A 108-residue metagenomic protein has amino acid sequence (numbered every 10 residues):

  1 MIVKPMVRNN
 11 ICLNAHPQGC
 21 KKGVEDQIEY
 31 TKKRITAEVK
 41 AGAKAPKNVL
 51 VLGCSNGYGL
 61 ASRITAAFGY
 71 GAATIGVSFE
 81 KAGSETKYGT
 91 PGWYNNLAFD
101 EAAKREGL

Functional and structural regions predicted by a protein language model:
M1-V51, K81-A82, E101-G107: Non-catalytic terminal and boundary segments that flank Rossmann-like NAD(P)-dependent oxidoreductase
I35, K40-F79: Canonical Rossmann dinucleotide-binding motif of NAD(H)/NADP(H)-dependent dehydrogenases/reductases, specifically
G71-L108: Glycine-rich phosphate-binding loop and adjoining beta1-alpha1-beta2 segment of Rossmann-like nucleotide-binding folds
